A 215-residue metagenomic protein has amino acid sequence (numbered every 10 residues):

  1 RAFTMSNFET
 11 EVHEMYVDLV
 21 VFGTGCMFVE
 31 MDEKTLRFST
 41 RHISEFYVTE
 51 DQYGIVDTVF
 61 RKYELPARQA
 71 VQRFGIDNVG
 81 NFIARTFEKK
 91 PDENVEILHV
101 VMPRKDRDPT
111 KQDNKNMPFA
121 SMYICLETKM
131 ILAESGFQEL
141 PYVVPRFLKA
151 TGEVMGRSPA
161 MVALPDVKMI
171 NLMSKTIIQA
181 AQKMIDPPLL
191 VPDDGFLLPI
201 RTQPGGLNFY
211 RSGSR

Functional and structural regions predicted by a protein language model:
R1-R215: Extended alpha-helical, oligomerization-prone segments that build pores/tubes and scaffolds
